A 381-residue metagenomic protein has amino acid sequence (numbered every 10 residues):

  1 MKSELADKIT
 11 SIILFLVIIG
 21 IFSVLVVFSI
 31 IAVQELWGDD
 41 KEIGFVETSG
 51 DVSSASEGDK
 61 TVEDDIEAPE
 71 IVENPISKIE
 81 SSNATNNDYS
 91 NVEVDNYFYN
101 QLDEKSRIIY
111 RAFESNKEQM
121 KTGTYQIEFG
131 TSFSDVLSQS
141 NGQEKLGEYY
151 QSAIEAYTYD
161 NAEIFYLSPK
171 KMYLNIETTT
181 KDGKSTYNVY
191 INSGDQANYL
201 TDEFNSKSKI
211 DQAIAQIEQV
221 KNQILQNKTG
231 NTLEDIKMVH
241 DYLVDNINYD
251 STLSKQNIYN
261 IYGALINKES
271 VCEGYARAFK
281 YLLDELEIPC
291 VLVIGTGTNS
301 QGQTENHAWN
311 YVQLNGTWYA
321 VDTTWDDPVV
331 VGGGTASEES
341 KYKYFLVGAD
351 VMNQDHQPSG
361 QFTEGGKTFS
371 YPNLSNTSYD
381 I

Functional and structural regions predicted by a protein language model:
K2-G230, N353-I381: N-terminal accessory/pre-domain segments preceding catalytic cores
F28, A32, D250-S254, N267-K268 (+3 more regions): Repeated polar recognition positions within modular binding domains
Y187-I191, G263, N267-E269, T317-T323: Short, well-ordered strand-loop elements centered on a beta-strand within folded domains, enriched for acidic residues
F204, Q256-S270, G274-Y281: Conserved active-site-adjacent core of cysteine acyl-enzyme catalytic domains
N205-A264: Secondary-structure boundary elements
L233-K237, E273, Y319: Short, solvent-exposed positions on alpha-helices
D250-I258, Y262, E269, C290-Q301: Catalytic cysteine-centered active-site loop
G274-M352: Hydrophobic/aromatic-rich core segments of domains that either
